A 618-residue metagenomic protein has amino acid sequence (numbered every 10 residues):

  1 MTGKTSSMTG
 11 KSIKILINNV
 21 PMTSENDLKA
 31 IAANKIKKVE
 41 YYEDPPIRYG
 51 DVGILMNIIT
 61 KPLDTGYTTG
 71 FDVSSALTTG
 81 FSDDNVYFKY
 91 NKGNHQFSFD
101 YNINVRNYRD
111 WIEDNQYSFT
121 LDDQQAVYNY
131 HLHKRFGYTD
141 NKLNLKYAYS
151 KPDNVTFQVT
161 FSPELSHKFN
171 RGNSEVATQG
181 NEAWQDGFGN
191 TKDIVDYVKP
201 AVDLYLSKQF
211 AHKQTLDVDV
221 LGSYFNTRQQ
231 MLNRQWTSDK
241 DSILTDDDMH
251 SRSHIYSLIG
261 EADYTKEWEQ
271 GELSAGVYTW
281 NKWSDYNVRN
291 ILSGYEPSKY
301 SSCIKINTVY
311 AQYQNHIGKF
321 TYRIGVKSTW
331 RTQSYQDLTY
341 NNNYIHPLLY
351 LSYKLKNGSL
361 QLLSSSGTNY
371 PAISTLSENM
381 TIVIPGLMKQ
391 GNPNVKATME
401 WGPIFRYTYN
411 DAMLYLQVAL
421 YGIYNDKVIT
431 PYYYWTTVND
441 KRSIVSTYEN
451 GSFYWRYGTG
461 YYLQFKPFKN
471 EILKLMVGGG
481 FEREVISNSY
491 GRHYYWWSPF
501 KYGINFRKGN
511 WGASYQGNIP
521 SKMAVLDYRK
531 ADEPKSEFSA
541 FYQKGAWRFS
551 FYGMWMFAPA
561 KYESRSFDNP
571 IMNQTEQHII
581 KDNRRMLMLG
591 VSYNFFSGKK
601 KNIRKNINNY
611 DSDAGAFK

Functional and structural regions predicted by a protein language model:
G3, V20-P46: Short acidic/polar hinge/loop motifs at secondary-structure boundaries that mediate gating or recognition
N26, E40-Y41, Y49-D72, D84-V86: N-terminal periplasmic accessory domains that precede and gate Gram-negative outer-membrane beta-barrel machines
V73-T79, K92, I103-N107, P163-F169 (+19 more regions): Transmembrane beta-strands of outer-membrane beta-barrel pores
D140-H167, T191-L338, Y344-P347, K354 (+4 more regions): Face-selective signature of the C-terminal outer-membrane beta-barrel domain
T332, K356-W401, G422-D440, A558-M572: Surface-exposed extracellular loop regions of Gram-negative outer-membrane beta-barrel proteins, predominantly
T368-A419, Y424-D426, V445-Y457, K466 (+1 more regions): Outer-membrane beta-barrel signature, preferentially recognizing the C-terminal barrel domain of Gram-negative
G422-Y424, S443, Y448-P520: Gram-negative outer-membrane beta-barrel transporters
K544-K618: C-terminal beta-signal and adjacent terminal beta-strands/loops of Gram-negative outer-membrane beta-barrel proteins
